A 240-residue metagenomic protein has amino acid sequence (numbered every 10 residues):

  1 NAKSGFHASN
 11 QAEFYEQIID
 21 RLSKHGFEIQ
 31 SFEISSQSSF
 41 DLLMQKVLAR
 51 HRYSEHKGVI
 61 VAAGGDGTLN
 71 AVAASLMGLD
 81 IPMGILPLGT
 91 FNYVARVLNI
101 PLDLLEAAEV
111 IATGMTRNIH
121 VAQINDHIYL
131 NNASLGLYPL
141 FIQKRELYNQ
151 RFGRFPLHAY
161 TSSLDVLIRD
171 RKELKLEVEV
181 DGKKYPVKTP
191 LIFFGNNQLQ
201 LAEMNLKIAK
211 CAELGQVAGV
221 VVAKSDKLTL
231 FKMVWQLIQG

Functional and structural regions predicted by a protein language model:
N1-I60: ATP/NTP phosphate-donor binding region
K3, K24-H25, I34, G78-P82 (+1 more regions): Catalytic core of DAGKc-family lipid kinases
F27-S31, S162-L174, E213-G240: Catalytic phosphate-donor-binding core of small-molecule kinases
F40-D41, L69-N70, Y138: Short, well-ordered alpha-helical microsegments
A62-G67: N-terminal glycine-rich "phosphate-gripper" loop used for MgATP/nucleotide binding and carboxylate activation
T68-I81: Short Gly/Thr/Asp-enriched flexible loops that form oxyanion-binding sites at enzyme active sites
N149-H158, Q200-T229: Gly/Ser/Thr-rich active-site loops/lids in small-molecule metabolic enzymes that frequently grip phosphoryl groups
F193-L201: Phosphate-binding core of ATP-grasp and ATP-grasp-like enzymes
